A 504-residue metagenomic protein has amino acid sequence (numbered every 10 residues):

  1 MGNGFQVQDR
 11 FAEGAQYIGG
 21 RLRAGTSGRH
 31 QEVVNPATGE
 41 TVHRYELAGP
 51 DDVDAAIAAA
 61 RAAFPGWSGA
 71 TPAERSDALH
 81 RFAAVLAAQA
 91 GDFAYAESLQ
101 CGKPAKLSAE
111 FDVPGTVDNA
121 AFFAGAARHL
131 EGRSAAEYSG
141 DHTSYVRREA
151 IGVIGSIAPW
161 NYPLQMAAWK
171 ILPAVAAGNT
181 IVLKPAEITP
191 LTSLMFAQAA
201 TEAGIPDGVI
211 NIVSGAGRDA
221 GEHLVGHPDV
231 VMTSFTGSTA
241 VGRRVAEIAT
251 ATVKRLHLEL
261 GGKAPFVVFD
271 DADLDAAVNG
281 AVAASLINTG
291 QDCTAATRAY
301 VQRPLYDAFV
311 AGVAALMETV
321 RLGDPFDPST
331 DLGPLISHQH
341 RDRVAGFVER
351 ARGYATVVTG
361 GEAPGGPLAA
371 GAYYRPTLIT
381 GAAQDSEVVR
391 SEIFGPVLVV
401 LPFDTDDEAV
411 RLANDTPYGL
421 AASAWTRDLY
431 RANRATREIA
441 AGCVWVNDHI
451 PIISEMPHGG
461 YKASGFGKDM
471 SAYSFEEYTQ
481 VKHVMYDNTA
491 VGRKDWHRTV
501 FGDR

Functional and structural regions predicted by a protein language model:
M1-A37: Hydrophobic face of amphipathic alpha-helices that form TPR/SEL1-like repeat modules and related alpha-solenoid
T38-R44, V230, V267, R321 (+1 more regions): Conserved C-terminal structural/oligomerization subdomain of aldehyde/semialdehyde dehydrogenase
G39, R75, E97, A120 (+9 more regions): Residue-level signal for inorganic ion chemistry
E40-L130: Glycine-rich loop-to-alpha-helix module at the N-terminal edge of alpha/beta enzyme cores
V42-A48, A63-G69, S156, F266-F269 (+5 more regions): Short, well-ordered beta-strand elements within core beta-sheets of diverse protein domains
F64, S68, A83-A90, A94 (+18 more regions): Structural signal for hydrophobic packing residues in well-ordered secondary-structure cores of soluble enzyme domains
G132-A276, F403: Rossmann-like NAD(P) dinucleotide-binding subdomain of oxidoreductase/dehydrogenase enzymes
M232, A240-A383, V446, R493-K494 (+1 more regions): ALDH superfamily catalytic-core signature
